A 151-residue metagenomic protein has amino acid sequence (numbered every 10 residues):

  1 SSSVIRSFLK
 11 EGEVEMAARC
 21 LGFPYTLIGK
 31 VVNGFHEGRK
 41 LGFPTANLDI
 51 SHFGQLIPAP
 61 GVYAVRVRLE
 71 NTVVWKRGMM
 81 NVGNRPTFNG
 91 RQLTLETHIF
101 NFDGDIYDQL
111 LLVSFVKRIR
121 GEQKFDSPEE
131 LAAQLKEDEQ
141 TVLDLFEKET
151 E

Functional and structural regions predicted by a protein language model:
S1-A46: Anionic-ligand-binding alpha/beta catalytic cores of soluble enzymes and soluble regulatory domains that recognize
G34-E151: Phosphate/ribose-recognition catalytic cores of enzymes acting on nucleotide-derived substrates
